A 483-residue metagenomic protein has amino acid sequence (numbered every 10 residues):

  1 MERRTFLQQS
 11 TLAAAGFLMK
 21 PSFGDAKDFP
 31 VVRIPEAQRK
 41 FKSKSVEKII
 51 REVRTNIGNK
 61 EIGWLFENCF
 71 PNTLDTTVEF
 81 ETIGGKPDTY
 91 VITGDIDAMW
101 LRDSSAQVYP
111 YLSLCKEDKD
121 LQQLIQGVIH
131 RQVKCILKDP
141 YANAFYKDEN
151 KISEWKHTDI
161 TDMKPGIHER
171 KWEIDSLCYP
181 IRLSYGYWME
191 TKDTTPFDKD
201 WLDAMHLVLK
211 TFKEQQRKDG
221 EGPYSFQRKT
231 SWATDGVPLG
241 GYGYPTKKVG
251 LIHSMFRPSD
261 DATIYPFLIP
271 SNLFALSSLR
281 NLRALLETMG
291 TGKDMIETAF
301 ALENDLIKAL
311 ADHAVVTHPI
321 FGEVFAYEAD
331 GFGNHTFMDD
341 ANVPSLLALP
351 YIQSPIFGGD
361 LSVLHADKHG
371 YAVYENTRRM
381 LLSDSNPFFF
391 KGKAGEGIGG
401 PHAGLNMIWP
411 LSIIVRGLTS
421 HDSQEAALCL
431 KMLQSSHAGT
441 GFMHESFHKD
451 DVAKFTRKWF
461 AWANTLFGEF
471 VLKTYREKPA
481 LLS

Functional and structural regions predicted by a protein language model:
T5-A26: N-terminal export signals
L12, K27-R102: Low-complexity, Ser/Thr/Pro/Gly-enriched N-terminal "stalk/linker" regions
S45-G58, A106-K119, Y179-T194, L273-G292 (+3 more regions): Well-ordered alpha-helical scaffold segments within catalytic/enzyme domains
G63-P71, V108, L112, Q122-I136 (+9 more regions): Hydrophobic core segments within long, regular secondary-structure runs in both alpha- and beta-rich folds
D97-I125, I129-T234, F460-E477: Aromatic-rich carbohydrate-recognition surfaces in CAZymes
L101, L137-D148, D162-P165, K199 (+3 more regions): Extended ligand-binding clefts on enzyme/binding-domain cores
D159-G166, R170-E173, T336-H365, L405-S483: C-terminal capping/lid segments that line or modulate ligand- or cofactor-binding pockets
